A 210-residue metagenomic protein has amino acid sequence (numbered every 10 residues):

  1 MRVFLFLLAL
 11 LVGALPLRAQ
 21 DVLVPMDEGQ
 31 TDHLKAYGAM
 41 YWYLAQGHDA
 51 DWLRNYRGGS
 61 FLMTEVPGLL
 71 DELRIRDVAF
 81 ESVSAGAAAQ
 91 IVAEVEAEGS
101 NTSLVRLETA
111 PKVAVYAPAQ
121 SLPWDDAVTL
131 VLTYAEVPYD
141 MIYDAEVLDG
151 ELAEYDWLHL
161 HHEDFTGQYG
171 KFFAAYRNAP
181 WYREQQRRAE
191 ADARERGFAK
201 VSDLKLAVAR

Functional and structural regions predicted by a protein language model:
F4-A14: Bacterial N-terminal signal peptides
L15-A19: Sec/Tat signal peptide C-region and signal peptidase I cleavage site
V22, D27, T31, L62-D71 (+3 more regions): Helical hinge/lid and interdomain linker segments adjacent to catalytic or ligand-binding clefts that mediate domain
H33-E72: N-terminal, post-signal-peptide region of Sec/Tat-exported proteins
H48, V78, V137: Short phosphate-binding/catalytic loops that engage adenosine nucleotides
A79-T109: Non-catalytic propeptide/linker segments at domain boundaries
